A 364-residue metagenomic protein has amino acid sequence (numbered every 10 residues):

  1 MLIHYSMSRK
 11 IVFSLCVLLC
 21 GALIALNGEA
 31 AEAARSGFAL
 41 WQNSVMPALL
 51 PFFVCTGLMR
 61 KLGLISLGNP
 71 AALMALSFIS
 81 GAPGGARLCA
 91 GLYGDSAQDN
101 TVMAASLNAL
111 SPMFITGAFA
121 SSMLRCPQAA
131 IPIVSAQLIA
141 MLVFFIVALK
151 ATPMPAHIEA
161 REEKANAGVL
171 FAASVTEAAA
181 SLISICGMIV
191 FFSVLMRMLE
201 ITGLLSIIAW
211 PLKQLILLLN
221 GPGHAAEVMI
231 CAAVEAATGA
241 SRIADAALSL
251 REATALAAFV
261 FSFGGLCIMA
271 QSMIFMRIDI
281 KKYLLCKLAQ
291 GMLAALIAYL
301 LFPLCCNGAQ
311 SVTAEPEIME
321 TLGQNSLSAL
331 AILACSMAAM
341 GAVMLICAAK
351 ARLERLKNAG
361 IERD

Functional and structural regions predicted by a protein language model:
L2, P153-T176, Q310-M319, G323-Q324 (+1 more regions): Intrinsically disordered, low-complexity non-transmembrane regions of multi-pass membrane transporters
L2-S66: N-terminal signal-anchor module of multipass membrane proteins
S14-A30, T56-L62, A148-A151, S193-G203 (+2 more regions): Structural signal for alpha-helical transmembrane segments and their membrane-water exit/capping regions in multi-pass
L49, A129-F145, A331-A339: Alpha-helical transmembrane segments
G68-L124, V228-A247, T254-R277, L284-L288: Alpha-helical membrane segments and immediately flanking helix-loop junctions that form or couple to the substrate/ion
N69-R87, M154-L170, L215-L219, I361: Juxtamembrane inter-helical linkers in multi-pass membrane proteins
D95-N100, M113-G117, L142, L250-L345: C-terminal transmembrane helix pair
V175, A179-A258: Transmembrane helical segments that form the transport core of multi-pass membrane transport proteins
